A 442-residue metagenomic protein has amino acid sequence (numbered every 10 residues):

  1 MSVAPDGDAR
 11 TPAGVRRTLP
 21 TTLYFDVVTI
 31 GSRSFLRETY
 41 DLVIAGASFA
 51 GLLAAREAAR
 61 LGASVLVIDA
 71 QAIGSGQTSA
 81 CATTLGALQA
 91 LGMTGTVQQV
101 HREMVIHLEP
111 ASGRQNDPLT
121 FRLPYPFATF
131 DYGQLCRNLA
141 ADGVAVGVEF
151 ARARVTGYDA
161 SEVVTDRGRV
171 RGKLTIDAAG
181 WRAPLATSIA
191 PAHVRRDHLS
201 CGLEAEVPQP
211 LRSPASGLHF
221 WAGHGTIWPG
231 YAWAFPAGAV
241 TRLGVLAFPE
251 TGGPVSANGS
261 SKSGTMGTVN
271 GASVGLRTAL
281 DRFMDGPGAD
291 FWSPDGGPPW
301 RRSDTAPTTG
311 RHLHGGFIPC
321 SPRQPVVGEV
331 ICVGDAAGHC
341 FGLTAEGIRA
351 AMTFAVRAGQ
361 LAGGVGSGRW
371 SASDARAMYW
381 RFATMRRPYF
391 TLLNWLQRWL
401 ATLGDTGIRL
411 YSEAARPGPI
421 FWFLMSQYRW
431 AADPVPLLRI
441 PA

Functional and structural regions predicted by a protein language model:
M1-Y40: Extreme N-terminal leader/targeting segments of oxidoreductases
T21, Q360-A442: C-terminal helical "tail/cap" subdomain of flavin- and related membrane-associated enzymes
G46-S48: Glycine-rich Rossmann-fold phosphate-binding loop(s) that bind the pyrophosphate of adenine dinucleotide cofactors
G51: N-terminal Rossmann-fold NAD(P) dinucleotide-binding loop
A59-Q77: Glycine-rich FAD pyrophosphate-binding loop
Q71-V105: N-terminal FAD cofactor-binding segment of flavoenzymes
D142-P299: Predominantly flavin-linked oxidoreductase catalytic cores and closely associated redox partners
P249-A362, G366-W370: FAD/FMN-dependent oxidoreductases across multiple families
